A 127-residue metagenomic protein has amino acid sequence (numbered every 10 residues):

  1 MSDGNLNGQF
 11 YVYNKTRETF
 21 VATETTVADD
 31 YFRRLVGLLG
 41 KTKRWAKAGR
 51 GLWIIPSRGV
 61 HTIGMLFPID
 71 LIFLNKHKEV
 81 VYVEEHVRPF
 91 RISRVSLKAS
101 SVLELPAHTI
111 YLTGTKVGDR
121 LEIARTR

Functional and structural regions predicted by a protein language model:
S2-R127: Compact, glycine-rich, soluble single-domain proteins
